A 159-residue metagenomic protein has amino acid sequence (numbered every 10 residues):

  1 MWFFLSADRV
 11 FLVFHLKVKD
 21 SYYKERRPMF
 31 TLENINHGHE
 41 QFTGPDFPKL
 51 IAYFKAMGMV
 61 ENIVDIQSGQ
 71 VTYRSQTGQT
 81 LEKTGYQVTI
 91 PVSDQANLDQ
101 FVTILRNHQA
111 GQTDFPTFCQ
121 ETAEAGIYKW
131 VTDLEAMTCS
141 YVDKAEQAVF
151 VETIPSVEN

Functional and structural regions predicted by a protein language model:
L12-P28: Short, Lys/Arg-enriched N-terminal segments with co-localized hydrophobic residues within the first ~10-30 amino acids
P28-V60: Long, hydrophobic N-terminal alpha-helical segment
K49-T89: Acidic (E/D-rich), amphipathic helical modules within compact regulatory domains
L50, N62-I66, V71-Y73, E121 (+2 more regions): Aromatic/pi-system hotspot detector in well-structured domains
L81-V131: Short, solvent-exposed interaction modules
C139, D143-N159: Glycine-rich, aromatic-bearing surface loops/beta-hairpins
